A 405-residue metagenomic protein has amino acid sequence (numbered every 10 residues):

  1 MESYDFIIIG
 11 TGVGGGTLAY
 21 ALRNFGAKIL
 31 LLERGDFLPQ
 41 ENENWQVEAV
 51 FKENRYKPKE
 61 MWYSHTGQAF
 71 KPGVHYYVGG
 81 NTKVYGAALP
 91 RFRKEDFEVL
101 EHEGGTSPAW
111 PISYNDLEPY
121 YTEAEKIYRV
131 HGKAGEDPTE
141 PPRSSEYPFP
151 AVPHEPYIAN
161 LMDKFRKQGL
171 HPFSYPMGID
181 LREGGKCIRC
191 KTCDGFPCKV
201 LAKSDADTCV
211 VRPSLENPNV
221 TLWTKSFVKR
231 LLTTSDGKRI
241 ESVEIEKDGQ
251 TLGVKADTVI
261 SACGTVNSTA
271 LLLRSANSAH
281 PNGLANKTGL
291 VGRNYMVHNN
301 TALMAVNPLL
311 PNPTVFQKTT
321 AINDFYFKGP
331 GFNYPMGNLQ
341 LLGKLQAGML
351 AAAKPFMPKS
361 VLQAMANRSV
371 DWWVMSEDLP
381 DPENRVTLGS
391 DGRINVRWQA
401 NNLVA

Functional and structural regions predicted by a protein language model:
F6-L31: N-terminal Rossmann-like FAD-binding beta1-loop-alpha1 element of flavoenzymes
N24, G35-Q40, N217, S226 (+2 more regions): Glycine-rich loop(s) and the adjacent beta-strand/alpha-helix scaffold that form part
L31-R34, N81: Hydrophobic or amphipathic alpha-helical targeting/insertion segments
Q40-N44, N81, A87, D96 (+1 more regions): Short, solvent-exposed loop/turn and secondary-structure capping segments
F51-P138, M375-E377, P382: Redox-cofactor-proximal catalytic regions of oxidoreductases
H65, E101-V228: Conserved redox-cofactor binding core of oxidoreductases
T66-G73, W110-Y114, T288-V404: FAD cofactor-binding and catalytic pocket of flavoenzymes
C187-R189, T234-E241: A short, glycine/Asx- and small/polar-enriched loop/turn that sits immediately N-terminal to a beta-strand
